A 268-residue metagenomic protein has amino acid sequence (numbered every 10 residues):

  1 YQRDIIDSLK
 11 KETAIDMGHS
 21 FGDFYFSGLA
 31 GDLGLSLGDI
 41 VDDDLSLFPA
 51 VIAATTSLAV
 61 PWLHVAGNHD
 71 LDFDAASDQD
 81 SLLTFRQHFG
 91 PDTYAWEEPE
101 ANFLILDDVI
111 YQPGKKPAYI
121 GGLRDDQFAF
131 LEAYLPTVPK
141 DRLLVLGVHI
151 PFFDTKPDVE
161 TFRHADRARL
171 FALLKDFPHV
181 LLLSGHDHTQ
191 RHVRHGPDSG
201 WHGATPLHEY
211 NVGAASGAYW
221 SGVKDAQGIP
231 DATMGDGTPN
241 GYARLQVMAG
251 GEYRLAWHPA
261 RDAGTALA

Functional and structural regions predicted by a protein language model:
Y1-A50: N-terminal active-site segment of His-dependent metallophosphoesterases
D16-M17, D32-L33, L63-H64, L143-V145 (+1 more regions): Short, Asp-centered acidic motifs that coordinate Mg2+ and/or phosphate in catalytic or ligand-binding sites
S20-F21, G34-L37, L135-K156: Short acidic, glycine-rich surface-loop motifs adjacent to enzyme active sites
G22-D23, G38-D39, G67-N68, H149 (+1 more regions): Active-site glycine-centered loops adjacent to acidic/histidine catalytic or metal-binding residues that shape
F24-Y25, V109-P113, P151-D154: A short, flexible beta-alpha/helix-coil linker loop
L45-K140, E160-L181, T189-D236, N240-R244: Extended active-site neighborhood of metal-dependent phosphoesterases/phosphodiesterases
A232-A268: A short C-terminal boundary segment appended to hydrolase-like catalytic domains
